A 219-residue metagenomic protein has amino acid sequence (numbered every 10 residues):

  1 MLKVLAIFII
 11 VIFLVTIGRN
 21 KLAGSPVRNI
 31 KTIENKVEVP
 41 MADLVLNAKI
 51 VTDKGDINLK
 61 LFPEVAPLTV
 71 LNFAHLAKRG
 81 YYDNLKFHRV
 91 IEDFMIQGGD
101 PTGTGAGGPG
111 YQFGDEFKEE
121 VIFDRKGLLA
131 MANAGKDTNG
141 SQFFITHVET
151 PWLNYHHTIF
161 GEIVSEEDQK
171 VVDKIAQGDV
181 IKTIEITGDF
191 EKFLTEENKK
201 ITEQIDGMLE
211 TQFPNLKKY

Functional and structural regions predicted by a protein language model:
M1-Y219: Cyclophilin-like peptidyl-prolyl cis-trans isomerases
